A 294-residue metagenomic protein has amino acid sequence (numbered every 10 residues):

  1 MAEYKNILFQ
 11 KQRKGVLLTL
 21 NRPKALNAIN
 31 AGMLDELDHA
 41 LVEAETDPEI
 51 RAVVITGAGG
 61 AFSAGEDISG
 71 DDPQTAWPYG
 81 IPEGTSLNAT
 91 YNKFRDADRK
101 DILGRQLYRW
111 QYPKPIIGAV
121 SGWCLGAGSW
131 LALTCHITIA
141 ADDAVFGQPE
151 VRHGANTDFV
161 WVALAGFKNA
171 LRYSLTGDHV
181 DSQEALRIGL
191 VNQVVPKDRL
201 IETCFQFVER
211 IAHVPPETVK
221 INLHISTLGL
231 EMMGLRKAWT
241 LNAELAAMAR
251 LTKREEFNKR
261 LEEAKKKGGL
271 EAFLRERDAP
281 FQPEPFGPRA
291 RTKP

Functional and structural regions predicted by a protein language model:
M1-A58, R291-P294: Conserved CoA-thioester-binding segment of acyl-CoA-metabolizing enzymes
M1-R13, F62, Q74, Y79 (+2 more regions): C-terminal alpha-helix plus adjacent terminal tail
M33-E36, L200, N242: Hydrophobic alpha-helical membrane-association signature
L34-E36, S69-P73, P149, N156: Glycine-rich, phosphate-binding/catalytic loops in enzymes
G57-R105, C124, G269: Glycine- (often His-adjacent) and acidic-residue-rich active-site loop that binds/positions the CoA thioester
L107-V219: Crotonase-fold acyl-CoA enzyme core
